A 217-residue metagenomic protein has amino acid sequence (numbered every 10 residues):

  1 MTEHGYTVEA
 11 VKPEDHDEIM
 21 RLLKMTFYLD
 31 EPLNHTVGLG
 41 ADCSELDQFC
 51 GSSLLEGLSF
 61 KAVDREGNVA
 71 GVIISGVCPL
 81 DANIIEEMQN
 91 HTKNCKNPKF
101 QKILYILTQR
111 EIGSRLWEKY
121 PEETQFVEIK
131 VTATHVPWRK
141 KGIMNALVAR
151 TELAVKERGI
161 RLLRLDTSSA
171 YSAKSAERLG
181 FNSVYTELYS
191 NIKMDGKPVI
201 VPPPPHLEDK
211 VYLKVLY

Functional and structural regions predicted by a protein language model:
Y6-R21: A short beta-loop-alpha structural element at the N-terminal edge of CoA-dependent acyl/N-acetyltransferase catalytic
R21-G40, P79-N83: Helix-loop element at the rim of GNAT/NAT acetyltransferase active sites that forms part of the acceptor-substrate
L33-S59, D64-R65, I74, L116 (+1 more regions): Active-site rim helix/loop that mediates acceptor-substrate recognition in acyltransferases
G57, H206-L213: Short hydrophobic/aromatic beta-strand or adjacent loop that forms the aromatic wall/cage of a ligand/substrate-binding
V69-V131, Y185-P205: Conserved acyl-donor/pantetheine-binding loop and adjacent beta-alpha core of acyl/acetyltransferases and related
Q125-V127, V155-S168, R178: Conserved GNAT acetyl-CoA-binding A-motif
E128-T134, R139-L153, R178: Conserved acetyl-CoA-binding loop-helix of GNAT-fold acetyltransferases
E157, S169-K193: Conserved active-site alpha-helix within GNAT-family acetyltransferase domains
